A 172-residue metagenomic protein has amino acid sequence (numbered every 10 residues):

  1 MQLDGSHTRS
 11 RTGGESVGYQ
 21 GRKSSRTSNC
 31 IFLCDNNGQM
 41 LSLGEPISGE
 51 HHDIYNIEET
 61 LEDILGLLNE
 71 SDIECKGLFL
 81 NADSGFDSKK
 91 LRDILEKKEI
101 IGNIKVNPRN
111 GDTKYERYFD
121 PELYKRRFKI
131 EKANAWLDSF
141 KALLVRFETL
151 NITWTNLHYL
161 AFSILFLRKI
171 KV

Functional and structural regions predicted by a protein language model:
M1-V17, C34: Active-site- or DNA-interface-adjacent structural scaffold in DNA-acting proteins
L3, L43-G44, N81-A82: Thr-Gly-centered strand-to-loop micro-motif
R11-S16, S42-P46, D53-N56, K90-D93 (+1 more regions): A short secondary-structure junction signal
Q20, F147-T155: Structural motif
G21-S71: Electropositive, glycine- and tryptophan-enriched low-complexity nucleic-acid-binding patches
D53-N56, K129, N156-Y159: Catalytic-loop motifs flanking and including active-site residues across diverse enzymes
N69, E74-F79, S84-T149: Helix-centered, glycine/charged polyanion-binding patches within enzymatic domains that contact phosphate-containing
L157-V172: Charged phosphate-binding loop/patch that engages nucleotide di/tri-phosphates or the phosphate backbone of nucleic
